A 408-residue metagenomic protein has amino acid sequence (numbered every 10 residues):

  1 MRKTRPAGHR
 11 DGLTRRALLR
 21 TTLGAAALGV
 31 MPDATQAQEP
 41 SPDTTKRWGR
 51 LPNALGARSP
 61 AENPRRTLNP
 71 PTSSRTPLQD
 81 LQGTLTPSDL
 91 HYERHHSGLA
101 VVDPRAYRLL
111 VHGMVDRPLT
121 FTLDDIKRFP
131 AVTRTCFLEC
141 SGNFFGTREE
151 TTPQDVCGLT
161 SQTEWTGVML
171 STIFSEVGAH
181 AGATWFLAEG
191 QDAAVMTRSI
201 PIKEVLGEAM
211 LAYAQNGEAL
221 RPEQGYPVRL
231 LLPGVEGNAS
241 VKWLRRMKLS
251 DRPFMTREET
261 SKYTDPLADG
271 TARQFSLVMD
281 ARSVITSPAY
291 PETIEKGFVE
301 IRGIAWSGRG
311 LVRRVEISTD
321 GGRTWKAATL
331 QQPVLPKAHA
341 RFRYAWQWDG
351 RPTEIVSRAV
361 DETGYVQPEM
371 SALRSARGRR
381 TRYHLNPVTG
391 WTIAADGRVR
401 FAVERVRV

Functional and structural regions predicted by a protein language model:
M1-A17, L28: N-terminal secretory signal peptides
G24-A25, T35: Cleavable N-terminal signal peptides
A27-L28, A179: A generic secondary-structure boundary signal that marks alpha-helix termini
M31-P32: N-terminal signal peptide c-region/cleavage motif recognized by signal peptidases
Q38-V408: Structured, non-membrane catalytic/scaffold regions adjacent to prosthetic-group chemistry
